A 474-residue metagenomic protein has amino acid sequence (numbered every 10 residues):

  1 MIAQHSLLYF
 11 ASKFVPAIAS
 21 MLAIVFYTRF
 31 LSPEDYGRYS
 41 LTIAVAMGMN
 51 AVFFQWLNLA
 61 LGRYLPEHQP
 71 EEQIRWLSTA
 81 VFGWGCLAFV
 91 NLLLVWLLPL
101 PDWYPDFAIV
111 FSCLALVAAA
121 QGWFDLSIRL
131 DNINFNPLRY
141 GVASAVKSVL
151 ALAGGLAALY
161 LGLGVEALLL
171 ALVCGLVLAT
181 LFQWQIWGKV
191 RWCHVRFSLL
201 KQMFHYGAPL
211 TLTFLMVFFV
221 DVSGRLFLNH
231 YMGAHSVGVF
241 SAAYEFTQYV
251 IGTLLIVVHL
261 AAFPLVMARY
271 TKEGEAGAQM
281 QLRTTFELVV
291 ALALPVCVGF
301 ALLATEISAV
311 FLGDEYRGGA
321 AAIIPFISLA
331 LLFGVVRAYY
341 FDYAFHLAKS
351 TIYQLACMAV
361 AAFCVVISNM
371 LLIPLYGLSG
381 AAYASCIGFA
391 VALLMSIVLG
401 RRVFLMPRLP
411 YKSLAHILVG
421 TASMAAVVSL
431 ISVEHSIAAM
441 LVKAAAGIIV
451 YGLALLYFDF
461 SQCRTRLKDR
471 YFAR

Functional and structural regions predicted by a protein language model:
M1-N58, L92, V117, S148-L152 (+6 more regions): Signature of the first transmembrane helix
I2, L138, V165-E166, L181-D221 (+3 more regions): Interhelical loop/hinge segments that connect adjacent transmembrane helices in multipass membrane
A3, Y64, Q69, A120-A143 (+2 more regions): Membrane-interface junctions at transmembrane-helix termini in multi-pass inner-membrane proteins
F53-Q69, N132-I133, A243, T247-A293 (+1 more regions): Helix-loop junctions and terminal segments of transmembrane helices in multi-pass membrane transport/translocation
F82-V222: Hydrophobic transmembrane helix module of multi-pass membrane transport proteins
L98-L114, F300-L332: Interfacial segments at transmembrane-helix termini and the short loops linking adjacent helices
S112, G141-G188, H205-Y206, Y244 (+4 more regions): Hydrophobic alpha-helical transmembrane segments
S429-R474: Membrane-proximal transmembrane or re-entrant/amphipathic helices at the cytosolic face
